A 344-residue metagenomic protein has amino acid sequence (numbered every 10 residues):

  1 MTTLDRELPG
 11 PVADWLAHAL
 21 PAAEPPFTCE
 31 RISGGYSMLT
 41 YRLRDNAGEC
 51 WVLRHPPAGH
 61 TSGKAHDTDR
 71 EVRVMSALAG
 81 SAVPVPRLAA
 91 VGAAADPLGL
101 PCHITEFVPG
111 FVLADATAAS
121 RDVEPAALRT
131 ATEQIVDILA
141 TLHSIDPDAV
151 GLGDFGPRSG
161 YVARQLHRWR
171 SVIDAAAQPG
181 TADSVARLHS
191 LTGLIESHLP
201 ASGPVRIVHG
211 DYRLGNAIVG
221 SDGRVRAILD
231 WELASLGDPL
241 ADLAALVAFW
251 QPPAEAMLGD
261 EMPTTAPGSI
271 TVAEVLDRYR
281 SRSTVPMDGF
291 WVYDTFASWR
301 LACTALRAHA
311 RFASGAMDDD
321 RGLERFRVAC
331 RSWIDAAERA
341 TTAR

Functional and structural regions predicted by a protein language model:
M1-A22: Juxta-kinase regulatory segment immediately upstream of eukaryotic protein kinase catalytic domains
T28-L191, S197-I207: ATP-binding pocket architecture of kinase catalytic cores
G156-P157, V285-A297: All-alpha amphipathic helical-bundle segments outside canonical DNA-binding/catalytic cores that form hydrophobic
I207-H209, L214: Catalytic-loop of the protein kinase fold
A217-V219: Hydrophobic residue at the +6 position relative to the catalytic HRD Asp in the kinase catalytic loop
L229-A234: Activation of the activation-loop gatekeeper triad in protein kinase-fold domains
A241-S283, A297-G315: Active-site activation/catalytic loop segments of kinase-like enzymes and analogous catalytic loops in related
V285, G289, C303-R344: Helical subdomain adjoining the active site within ATP-dependent kinase catalytic cores
